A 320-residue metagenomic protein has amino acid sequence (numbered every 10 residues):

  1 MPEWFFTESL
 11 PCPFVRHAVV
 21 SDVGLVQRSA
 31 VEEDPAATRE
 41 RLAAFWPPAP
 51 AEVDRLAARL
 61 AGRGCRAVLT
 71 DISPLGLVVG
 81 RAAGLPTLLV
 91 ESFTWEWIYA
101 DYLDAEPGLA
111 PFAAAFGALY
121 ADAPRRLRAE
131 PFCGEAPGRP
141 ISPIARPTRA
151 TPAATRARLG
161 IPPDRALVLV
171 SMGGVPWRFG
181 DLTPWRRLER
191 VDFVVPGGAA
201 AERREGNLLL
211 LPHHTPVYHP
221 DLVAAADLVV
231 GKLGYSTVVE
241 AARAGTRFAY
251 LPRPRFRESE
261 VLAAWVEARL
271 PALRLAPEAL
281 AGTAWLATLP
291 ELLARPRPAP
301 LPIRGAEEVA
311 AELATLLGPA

Functional and structural regions predicted by a protein language model:
M1-F6, I72-P74, R128-G134, F193-R203: Short, polar loop motifs at secondary-structure junctions
M1-P48: Conserved nucleotide-sugar phosphate-binding/catalytic loop shared by glycosyltransferases and other
R55-G117: Conserved nucleotide-sugar donor-interacting segment of glycosyltransferase catalytic cores, predominantly GT-B
A67-I72, L89, Y218-V261: A donor-sugar binding/catalytic signature common to diverse glycosyltransferases and related nucleotide-sugar
I98-W177: A nucleotide-sugar donor-handling region in carbohydrate enzymes
A105-E106, H213, R247-L292: Nucleotide-sugar donor-binding patch of glycosyltransferase catalytic domains
I144-L228, V238: Donor-nucleotide binding loops and adjacent catalytic segments primarily of GT-B fold Leloir glycosyltransferases
A284-A320: C-terminal amphipathic helix plus adjacent low-complexity, charged tail appended to glycosyltransferase catalytic
